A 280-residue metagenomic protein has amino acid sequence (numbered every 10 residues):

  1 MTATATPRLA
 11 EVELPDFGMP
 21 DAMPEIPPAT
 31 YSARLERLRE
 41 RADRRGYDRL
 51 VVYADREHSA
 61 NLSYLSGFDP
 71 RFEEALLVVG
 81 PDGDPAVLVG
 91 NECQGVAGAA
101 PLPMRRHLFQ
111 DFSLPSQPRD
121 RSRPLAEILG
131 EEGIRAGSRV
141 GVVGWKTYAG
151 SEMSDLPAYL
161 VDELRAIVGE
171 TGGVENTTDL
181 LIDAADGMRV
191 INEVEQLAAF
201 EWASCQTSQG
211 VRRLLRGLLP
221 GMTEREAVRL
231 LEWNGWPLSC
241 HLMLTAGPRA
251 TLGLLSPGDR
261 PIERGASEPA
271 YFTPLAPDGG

Functional and structural regions predicted by a protein language model:
T2-M19, T30, L35, Q117-S239: Flexible, acidic/His-enriched mid-domain "rim/lid" segments that flank
T2-R123: N-terminal accessory/capping or targeting/presequence segment of soluble
A42, F200-E201, G265: Conserved S/T- and glycine-rich ATP-binding loop of Class I adenylate-forming
D48, S138, A266: Conserved acidic residues
A54, G144, F272: Glycine-rich, N-terminal phosphate-binding loop of Rossmann-like dinucleotide-binding domains
E57-D69, I167, D179-I191, M222-G280: Short catalytic-site patches enriched in acidic/histidine residues that coordinate or position cofactors/metals
